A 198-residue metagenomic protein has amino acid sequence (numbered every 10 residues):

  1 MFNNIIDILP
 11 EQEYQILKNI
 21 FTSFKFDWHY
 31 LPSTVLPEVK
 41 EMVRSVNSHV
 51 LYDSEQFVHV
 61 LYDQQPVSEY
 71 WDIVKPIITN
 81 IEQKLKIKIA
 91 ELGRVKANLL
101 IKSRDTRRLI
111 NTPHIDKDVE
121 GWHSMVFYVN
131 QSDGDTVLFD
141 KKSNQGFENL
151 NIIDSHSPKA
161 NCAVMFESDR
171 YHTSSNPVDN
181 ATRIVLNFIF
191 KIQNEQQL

Functional and structural regions predicted by a protein language model:
M1-K88: Non-heme Fe(II)/2-oxoglutarate
V67-L198: Catalytic core of non-heme Fe(II) oxygenases with the double-stranded beta-helix
